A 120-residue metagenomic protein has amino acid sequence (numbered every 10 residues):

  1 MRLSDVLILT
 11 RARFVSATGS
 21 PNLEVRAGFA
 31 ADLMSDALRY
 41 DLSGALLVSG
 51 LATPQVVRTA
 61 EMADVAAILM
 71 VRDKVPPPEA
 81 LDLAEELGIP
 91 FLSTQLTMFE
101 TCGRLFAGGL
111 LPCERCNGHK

Functional and structural regions predicted by a protein language model:
M1, D5-F29, R39: An N-cap/entry alpha-helix motif that binds or orients negatively charged groups
N22-L23, F29-L46, G50-K120: Feature captures the catalytic cores and cofactor-binding loops of soluble hydro-lyases/lyases that act on carboxylate
